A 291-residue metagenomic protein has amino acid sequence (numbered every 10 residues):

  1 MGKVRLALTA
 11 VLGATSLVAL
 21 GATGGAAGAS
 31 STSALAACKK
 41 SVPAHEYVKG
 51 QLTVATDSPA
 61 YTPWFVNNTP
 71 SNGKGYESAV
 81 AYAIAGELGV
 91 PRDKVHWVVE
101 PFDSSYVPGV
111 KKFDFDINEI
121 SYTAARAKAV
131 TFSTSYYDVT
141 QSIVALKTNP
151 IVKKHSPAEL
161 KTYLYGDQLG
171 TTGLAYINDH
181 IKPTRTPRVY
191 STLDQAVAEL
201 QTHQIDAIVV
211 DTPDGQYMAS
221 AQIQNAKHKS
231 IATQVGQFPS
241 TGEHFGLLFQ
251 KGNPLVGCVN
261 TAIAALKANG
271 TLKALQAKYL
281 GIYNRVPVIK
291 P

Functional and structural regions predicted by a protein language model:
M1-A29: Secretory targeting and sorting signals
A29-P43, T172-R188, K227-K229, T261-P291: Ligand-binding clefts/hinges and TM-proximal coupling segments of bilobed small-molecule sensing domains
S33-D116: Extracytoplasmic small-molecule ligand-binding "clamshell" domains of the periplasmic binding protein/Venus flytrap
S58, D138-A145, I223-T261, I282-P291: Periplasmic-binding protein-like
P59, G73-E87, I120-A124, V139-V197 (+2 more regions): Bilobed "Venus flytrap"/periplasmic-binding protein-like clamshell domains and structurally analogous long
S78, E87, N149, T171 (+1 more regions): Extended ligand-binding regions for polar small-molecule ligands
D93-P157: Acidic, polar ligand-binding/catalytic clefts
S104, I120-A129, N178-D179, D206-T241: A ligand-binding cleft/hinge motif common to bilobed small-molecule-binding domains
